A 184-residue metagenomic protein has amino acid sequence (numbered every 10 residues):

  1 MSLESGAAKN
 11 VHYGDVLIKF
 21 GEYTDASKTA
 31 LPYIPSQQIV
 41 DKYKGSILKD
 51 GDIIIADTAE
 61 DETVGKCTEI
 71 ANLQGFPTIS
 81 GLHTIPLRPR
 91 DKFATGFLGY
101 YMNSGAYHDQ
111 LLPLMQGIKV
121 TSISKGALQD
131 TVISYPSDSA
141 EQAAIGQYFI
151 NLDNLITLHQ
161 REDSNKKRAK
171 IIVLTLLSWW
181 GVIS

Functional and structural regions predicted by a protein language model:
M1-S184: Feature detects amphipathic, helix-rich regulatory segments
